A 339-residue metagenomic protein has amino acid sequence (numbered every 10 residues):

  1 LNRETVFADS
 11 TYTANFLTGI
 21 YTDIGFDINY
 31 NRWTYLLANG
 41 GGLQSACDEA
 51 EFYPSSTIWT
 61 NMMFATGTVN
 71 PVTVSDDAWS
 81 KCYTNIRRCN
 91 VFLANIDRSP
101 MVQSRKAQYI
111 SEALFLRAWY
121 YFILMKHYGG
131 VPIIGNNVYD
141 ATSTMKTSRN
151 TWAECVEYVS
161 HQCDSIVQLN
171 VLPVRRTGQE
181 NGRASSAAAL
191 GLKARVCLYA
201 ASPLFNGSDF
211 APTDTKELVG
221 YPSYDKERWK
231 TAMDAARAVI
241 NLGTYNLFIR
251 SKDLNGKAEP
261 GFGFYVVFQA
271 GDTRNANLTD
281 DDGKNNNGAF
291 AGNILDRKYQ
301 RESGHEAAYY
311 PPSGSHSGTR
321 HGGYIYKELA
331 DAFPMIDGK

Functional and structural regions predicted by a protein language model:
L1-S55, V131, A187, L198-K339: An aromatic- and glycine-enriched ligand-binding surface/loop that stacks and positions planar moieties
D9, A14-R32, E51-Y128, S143-N181: Conserved, well-structured interaction surfaces
A113, R117, K193, W229-A236: Short amphipathic alpha-helical coiled-coil/interface segments
I123, L192, V196-P203: Short glycine-rich beta-strand segments
M125-N136, F205: Short, well-structured active-site flanking segments
I134-A141, T213-T215: Short, conserved phosphate-binding/catalytic loop or strand-edge motifs used in phosphoryl-/nucleotidyl-transfer
N137-D140, R176, R297-R301: Short, flexible loop/turn elements at secondary-structure junctions
